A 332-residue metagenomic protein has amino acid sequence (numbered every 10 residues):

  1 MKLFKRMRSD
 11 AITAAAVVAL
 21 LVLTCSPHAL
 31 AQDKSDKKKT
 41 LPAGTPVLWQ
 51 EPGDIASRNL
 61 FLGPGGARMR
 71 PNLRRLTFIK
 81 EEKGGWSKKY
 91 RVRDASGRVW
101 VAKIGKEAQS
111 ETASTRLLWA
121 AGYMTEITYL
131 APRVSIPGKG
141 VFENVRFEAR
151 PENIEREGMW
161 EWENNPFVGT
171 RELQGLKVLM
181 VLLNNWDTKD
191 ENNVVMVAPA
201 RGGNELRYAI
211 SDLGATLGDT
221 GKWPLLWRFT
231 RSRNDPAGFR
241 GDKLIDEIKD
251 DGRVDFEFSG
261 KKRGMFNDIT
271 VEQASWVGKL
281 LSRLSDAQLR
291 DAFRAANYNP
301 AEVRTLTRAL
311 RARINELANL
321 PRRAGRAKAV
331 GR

Functional and structural regions predicted by a protein language model:
K2-F4, R8, A14-F78, D94 (+1 more regions): Regulatory N- and C-terminal appendages and interdomain linkers associated with kinase/kinase-like NTP transferase
L3, R70-G84, L244-I248, L280-S282: Short linear motifs in intrinsically disordered
P64-E163: Conserved ATP-binding subdomain of kinase catalytic cores across diverse folds
G84, K106-S110, F167-Q174, N184-W186 (+4 more regions): Extracytoplasmic/periplasmic, Sec-exported soluble proteins
K89, E111-T115, L176-L179, R290 (+2 more regions): Extracytoplasmic/secreted envelope proteins and their assembly/folding machinery, especially bacterial periplasmic
S110-E111, R116, G158-R231: Conserved kinase catalytic-core segment
W119, N184, R294: Short polybasic/polar patches that bind polyanions
A200-R332: C-terminal catalytic region of ATP-dependent kinase domains
